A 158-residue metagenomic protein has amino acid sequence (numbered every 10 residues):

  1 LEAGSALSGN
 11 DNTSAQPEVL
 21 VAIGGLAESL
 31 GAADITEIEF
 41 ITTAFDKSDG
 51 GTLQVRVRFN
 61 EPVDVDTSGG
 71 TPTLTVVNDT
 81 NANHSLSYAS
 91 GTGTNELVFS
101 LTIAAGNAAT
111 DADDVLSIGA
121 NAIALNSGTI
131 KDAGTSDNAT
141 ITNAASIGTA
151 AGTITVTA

Functional and structural regions predicted by a protein language model:
L1-A158: Non-catalytic beta-sheet/beta-sandwich ligand-binding modules that flank or precede catalytic cores
